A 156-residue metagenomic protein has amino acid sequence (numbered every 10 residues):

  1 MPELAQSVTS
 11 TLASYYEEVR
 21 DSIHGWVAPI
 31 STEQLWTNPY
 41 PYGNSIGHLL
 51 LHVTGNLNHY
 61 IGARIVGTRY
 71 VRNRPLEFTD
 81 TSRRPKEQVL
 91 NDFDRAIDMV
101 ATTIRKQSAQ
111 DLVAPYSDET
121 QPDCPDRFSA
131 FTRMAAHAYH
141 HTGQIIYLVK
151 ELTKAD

Functional and structural regions predicted by a protein language model:
P2, T9, A13-E17, H24 (+2 more regions): Short, contiguous alpha-helical
L12, Y16, R20, V27 (+2 more regions): Hydrophobic alpha-helical core bundles mediating ligand binding, dimerization, or RNAP-core interactions
D21, T32-L35, N58, D98 (+2 more regions): Generic structural signal for secondary-structure transition and capping sites
T81-P115, S129-H137: Acidic/histidine-rich alpha-helical segments that form the ligand environment of transition-metal centers
